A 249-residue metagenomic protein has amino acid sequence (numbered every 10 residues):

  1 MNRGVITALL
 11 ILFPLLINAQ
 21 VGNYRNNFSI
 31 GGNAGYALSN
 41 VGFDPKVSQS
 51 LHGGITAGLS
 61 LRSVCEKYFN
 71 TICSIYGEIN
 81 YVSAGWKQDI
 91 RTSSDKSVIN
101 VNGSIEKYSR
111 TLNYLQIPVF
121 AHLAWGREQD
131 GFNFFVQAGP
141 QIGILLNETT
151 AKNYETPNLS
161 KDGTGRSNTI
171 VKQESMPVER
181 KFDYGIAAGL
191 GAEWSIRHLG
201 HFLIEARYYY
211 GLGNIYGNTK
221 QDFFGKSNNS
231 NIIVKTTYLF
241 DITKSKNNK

Functional and structural regions predicted by a protein language model:
M1-F28, N33, T236-I242, K249: Bacterial Sec-dependent N-terminal signal peptides
Q20-N27, E66-C73, G126-N133, I196-H201 (+1 more regions): Short loop/turn motifs that connect adjacent beta-strands in outer-membrane beta-barrel proteins
Q20-R62, L239-D241: Short glycine/proline- and aromatic-enriched beta-strand/turn motifs that initiate or cap beta-hairpins
G32-Y36, A57-C65, Y81, I117-W125 (+4 more regions): Residues on the lipid-exposed face of transmembrane beta-strands in outer-membrane beta-barrel proteins
N40-L51, A84-L115, L145-D183, N214-N231: Extracellular/periplasm-exposed beta-strand and loop segments of Gram-negative cell-envelope proteins, dominated by
H52-G58, I72-S74, L112-P118, N133-F135 (+2 more regions): Transmembrane beta-barrel architecture of outer-membrane proteins
C73, V82-W86, T111-N113, A124-F135 (+4 more regions): Acidic/histidine-enriched, beta-strand-rich ligand/metal-binding domains
D183, A188-K249: Predominantly the C-terminal beta-signal and adjacent terminal strand-loop region of outer-membrane beta-barrel
